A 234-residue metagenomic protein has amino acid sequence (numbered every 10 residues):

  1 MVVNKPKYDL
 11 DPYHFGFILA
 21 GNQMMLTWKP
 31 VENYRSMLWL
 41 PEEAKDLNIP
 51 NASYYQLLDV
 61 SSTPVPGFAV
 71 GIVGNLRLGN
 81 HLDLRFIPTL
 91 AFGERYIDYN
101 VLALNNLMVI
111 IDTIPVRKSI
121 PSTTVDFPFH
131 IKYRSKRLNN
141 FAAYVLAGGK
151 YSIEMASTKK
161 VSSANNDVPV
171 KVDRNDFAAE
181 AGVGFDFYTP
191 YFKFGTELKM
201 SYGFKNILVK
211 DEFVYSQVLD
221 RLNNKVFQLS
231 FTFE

Functional and structural regions predicted by a protein language model:
M1-P66, E234: Short glycine/proline- and aromatic-enriched beta-strand/turn motifs that initiate or cap beta-hairpins
V3-N4, Y55-V60, D112-K118, N165-K171 (+1 more regions): Extracellular loop and loop/strand-boundary signature of outer-membrane beta-barrel proteins
L10, R77-H81, K136-N140, Y188-F192 (+1 more regions): Outer-membrane beta-barrel channels and translocator barrels
D11-F15, P64-F68, P121-F127, F141 (+2 more regions): Residues that define the transmembrane beta-barrel architecture of outer-membrane proteins
F17-G21, F68-L76, P88-L90, V125-Y133 (+4 more regions): Residues on the lipid-exposed face of transmembrane beta-strands in outer-membrane beta-barrel proteins
N22-L26, A91-R95, K150-A156, S201-I207 (+1 more regions): Structural signature of outer-membrane beta-barrel domains
W28-Y34, I97-A103, A156-A164, I207-F213: Outer-membrane beta-barrel translocator domains and adjoining extracellular loop/strand segments of Gram-negative
R174-A179, G184-E234: Predominantly the C-terminal beta-signal and adjacent terminal strand-loop region of outer-membrane beta-barrel
